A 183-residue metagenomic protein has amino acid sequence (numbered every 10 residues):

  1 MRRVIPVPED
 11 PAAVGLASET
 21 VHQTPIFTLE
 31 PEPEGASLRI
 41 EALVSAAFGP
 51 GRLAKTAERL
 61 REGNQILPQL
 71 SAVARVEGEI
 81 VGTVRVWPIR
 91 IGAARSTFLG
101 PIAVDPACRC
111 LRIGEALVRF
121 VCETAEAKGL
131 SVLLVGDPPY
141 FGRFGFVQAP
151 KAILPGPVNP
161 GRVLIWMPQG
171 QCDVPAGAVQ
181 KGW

Functional and structural regions predicted by a protein language model:
M1-G35: Conserved N-terminal entry element of GNAT/NAT acetyltransferase domains
S37, S45-R85: Active-site rim helix/loop that mediates acceptor-substrate recognition in acyltransferases
I40, V44, F141: Hydrophobic pocket/interface hotspot
V76-G78, A107, M167-Q171: Short loop segments at secondary-structure junctions
I89-L99, R109: A conserved beta-turn-beta hairpin within the catalytic core of GNAT-like acetyltransferases that forms part
L99, V104, C110-E123, L134: Conserved acetyl-CoA-binding loop-helix of GNAT-fold acetyltransferases
E126-P160: Conserved active-site alpha-helix within GNAT-family acetyltransferase domains
P155-W183: C-terminal "cap" of GNAT-fold acetyltransferases
